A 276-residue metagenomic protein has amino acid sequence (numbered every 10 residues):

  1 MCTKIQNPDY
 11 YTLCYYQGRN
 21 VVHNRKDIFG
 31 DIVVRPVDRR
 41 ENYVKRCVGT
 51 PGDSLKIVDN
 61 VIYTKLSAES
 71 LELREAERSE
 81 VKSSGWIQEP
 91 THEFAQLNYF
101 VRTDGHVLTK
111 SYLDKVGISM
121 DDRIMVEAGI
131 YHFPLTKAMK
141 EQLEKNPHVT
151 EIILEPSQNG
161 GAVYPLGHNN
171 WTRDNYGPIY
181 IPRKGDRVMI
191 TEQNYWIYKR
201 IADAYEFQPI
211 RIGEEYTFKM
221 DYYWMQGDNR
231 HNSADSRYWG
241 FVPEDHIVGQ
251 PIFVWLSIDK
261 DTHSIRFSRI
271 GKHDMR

Functional and structural regions predicted by a protein language model:
M1-R276: Extended hydrophobic leader/signal-anchor segments used for secretion and membrane insertion
